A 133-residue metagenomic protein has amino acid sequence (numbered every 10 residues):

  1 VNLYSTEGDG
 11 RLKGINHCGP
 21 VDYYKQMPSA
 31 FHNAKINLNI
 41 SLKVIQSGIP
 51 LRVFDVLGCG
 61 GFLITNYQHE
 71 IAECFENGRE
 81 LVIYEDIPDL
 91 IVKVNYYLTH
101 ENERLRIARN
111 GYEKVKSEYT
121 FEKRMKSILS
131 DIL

Functional and structural regions predicted by a protein language model:
V1-F54, G58-I71, N77, K126: Nucleotide-sugar donor-binding catalytic core of glycosyltransferases
K25-Q26, D89-V92: Short acidic active-site motifs
F75, V94, A108: Short, flexible helix/strand-to-coil boundary loops that buttress conserved ligand/catalytic motifs in alpha/beta
L81-I87, Y97-E101: Conserved acidic donor-binding segment of nucleotide-sugar-dependent glycosyltransferases
E103-S117, S127: A short, well-ordered alpha-helix in the C-terminal region of glycosyltransferases
F121-L133: C-terminal alpha-helical cap of glycosyltransferases
